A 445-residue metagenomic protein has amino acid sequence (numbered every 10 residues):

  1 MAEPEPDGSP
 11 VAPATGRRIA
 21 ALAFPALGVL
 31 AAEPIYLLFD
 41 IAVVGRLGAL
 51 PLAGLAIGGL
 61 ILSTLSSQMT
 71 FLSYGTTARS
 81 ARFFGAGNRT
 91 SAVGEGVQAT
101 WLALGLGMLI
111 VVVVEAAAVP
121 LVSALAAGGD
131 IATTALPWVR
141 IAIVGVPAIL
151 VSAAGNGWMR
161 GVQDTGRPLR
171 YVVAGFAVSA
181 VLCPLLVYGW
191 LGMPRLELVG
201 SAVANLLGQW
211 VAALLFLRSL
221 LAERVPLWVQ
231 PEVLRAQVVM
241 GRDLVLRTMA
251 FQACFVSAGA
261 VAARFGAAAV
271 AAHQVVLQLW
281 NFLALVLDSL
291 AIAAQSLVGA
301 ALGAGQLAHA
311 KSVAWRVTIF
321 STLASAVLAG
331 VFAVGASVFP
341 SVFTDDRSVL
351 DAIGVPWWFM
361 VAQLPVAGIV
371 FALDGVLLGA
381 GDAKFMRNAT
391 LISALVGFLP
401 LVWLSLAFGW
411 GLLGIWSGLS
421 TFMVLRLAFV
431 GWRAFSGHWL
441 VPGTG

Functional and structural regions predicted by a protein language model:
M1-P25, S80-P147, V178-L185, M193-L244 (+2 more regions): Short alpha-helical transmembrane segments in multi-pass integral membrane proteins
A21-D40, I141, G145, S152 (+5 more regions): Transmembrane helical elements of multi-pass membrane transporters/channels
A31-A53, V122-G129, L185-L196, M249-F282 (+2 more regions): Helix-terminus/linker motif at the lipid-water interface of multi-pass membrane proteins
L38-A42, P120, A154-W158, V181-Y188 (+6 more regions): Alpha-helical transmembrane segments of multipass membrane proteins
A49-L60, L136-V139, A202, A267-F282 (+2 more regions): Small-residue hotspots at the loop-to-helix junctions and early N-terminal turns of transmembrane alpha-helices
L52-V112, V151-P168, A272-A336, V370-G381 (+1 more regions): Small-residue-rich hydrophobic transmembrane alpha-helices
V361-V370, G375-L401: A late C-terminal transmembrane helix in Major Facilitator Superfamily
